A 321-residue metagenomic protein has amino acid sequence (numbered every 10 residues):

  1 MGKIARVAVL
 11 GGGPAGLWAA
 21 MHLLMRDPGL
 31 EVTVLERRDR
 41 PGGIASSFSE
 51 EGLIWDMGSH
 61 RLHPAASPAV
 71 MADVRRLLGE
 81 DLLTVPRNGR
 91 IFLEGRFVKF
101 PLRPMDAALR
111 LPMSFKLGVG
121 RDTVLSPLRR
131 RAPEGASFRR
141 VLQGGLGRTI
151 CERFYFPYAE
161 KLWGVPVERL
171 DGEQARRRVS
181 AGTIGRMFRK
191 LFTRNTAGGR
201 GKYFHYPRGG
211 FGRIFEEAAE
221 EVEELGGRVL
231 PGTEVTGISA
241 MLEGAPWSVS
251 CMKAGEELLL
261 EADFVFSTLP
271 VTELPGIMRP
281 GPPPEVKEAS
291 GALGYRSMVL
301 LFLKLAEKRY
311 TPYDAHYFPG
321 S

Functional and structural regions predicted by a protein language model:
G2, R26, T233-S321: Mid-domain catalytic core of redox enzymes that form a hydrophobic substrate pocket/lid adjacent to a catalytic redox
G2-A15: Beta1/beta-strand and adjacent pyrophosphate-binding region of the FAD-binding site in flavoprotein oxidoreductases
A15, R40, T272: Conserved Rossmann-like nucleotide-cofactor binding loop
M21-M25, E220: Short, well-ordered alpha-helices that flank and scaffold nucleotide-derived cofactor binding pockets
L24-S49: Glycine-rich FAD pyrophosphate-binding loop
T33, L83, R228-L230: General small-molecule cofactor/ligand-binding pocket signal
E51-R130, R177: Dinucleotide-binding Rossmann-like beta1-alpha1 core, especially the glycine-rich loop that anchors the ADP
R121-M241, W247, E261: Active-site/ligand-binding neighborhood in enzyme catalytic cores
